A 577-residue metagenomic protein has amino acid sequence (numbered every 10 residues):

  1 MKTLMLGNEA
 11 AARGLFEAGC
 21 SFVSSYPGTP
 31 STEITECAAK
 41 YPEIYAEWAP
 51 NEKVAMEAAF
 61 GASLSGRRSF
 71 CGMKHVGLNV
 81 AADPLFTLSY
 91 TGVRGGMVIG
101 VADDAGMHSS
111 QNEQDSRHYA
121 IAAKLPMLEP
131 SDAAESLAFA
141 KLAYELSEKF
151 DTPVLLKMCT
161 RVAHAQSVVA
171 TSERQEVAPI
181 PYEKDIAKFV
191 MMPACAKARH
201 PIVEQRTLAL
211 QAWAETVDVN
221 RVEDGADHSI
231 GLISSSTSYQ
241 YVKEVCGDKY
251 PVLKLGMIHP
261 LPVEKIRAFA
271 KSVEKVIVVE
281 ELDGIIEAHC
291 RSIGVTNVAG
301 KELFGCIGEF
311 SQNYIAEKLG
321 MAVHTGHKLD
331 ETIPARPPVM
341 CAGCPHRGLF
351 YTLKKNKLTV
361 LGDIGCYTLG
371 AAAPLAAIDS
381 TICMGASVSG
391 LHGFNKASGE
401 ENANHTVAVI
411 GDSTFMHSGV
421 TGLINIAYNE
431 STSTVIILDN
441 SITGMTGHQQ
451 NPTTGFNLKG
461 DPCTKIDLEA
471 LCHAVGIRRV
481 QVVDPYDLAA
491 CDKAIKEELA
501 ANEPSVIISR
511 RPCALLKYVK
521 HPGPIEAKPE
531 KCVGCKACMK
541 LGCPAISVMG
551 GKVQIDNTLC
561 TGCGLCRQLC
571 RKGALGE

Functional and structural regions predicted by a protein language model:
M1-A133, R161, G225, E287 (+1 more regions): Thiamine diphosphate
M1-N8, P130-M340, P345-H346, K357-L358 (+5 more regions): Flexible, low-complexity linker and terminal segments
I34-C37, F60, A81-L85, M107-Q114 (+16 more regions): Short acidic, glycine/serine/threonine-rich loops at helix termini
C37-E43, K243-L253, A470-G476: Short helix-loop-beta junction
E43-A49, T91-A102, I180-K188, Y428-S441 (+2 more regions): A glycine-rich helix N-cap at a beta->alpha junction
D104-P153, C159, I186, M191-K197 (+3 more regions): Conserved thiamine diphosphate
S109, A371-I508, Y518-V519: Thiamine diphosphate
